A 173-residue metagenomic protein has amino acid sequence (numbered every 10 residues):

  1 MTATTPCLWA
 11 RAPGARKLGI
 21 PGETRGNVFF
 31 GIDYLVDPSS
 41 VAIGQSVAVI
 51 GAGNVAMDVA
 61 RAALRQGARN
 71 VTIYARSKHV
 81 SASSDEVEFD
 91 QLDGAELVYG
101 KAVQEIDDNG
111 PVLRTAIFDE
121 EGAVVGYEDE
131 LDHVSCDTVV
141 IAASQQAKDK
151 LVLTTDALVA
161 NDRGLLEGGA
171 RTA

Functional and structural regions predicted by a protein language model:
M1, G94-A102: A conserved beta-strand/loop element that lines the FAD pocket in flavoprotein oxidoreductases
M1-C7, R25, D107-H133: Conserved beta-strand-loop-beta-strand element in the redox core of flavoprotein oxidoreductases
M1-I20, Q104-V112, T138-V140, Q146-K148: Feature captures the FAD/FMN-dependent oxidoreductase FAD-binding
G14, D33-S84, D132-H133, T138 (+2 more regions): Rossmann-like dinucleotide/flavin-binding elements
K17-G22, G126, K150-T155: Glycine/threonine-rich flexible loop motifs
E23-N27, A42, V80-E96: Short acidic, glycine/proline-enriched helix-loop-strand junctions
N27-Y34, D119-G126, N161-L166: Short gly/ser/thr-rich secondary-structure transition/capping motifs
